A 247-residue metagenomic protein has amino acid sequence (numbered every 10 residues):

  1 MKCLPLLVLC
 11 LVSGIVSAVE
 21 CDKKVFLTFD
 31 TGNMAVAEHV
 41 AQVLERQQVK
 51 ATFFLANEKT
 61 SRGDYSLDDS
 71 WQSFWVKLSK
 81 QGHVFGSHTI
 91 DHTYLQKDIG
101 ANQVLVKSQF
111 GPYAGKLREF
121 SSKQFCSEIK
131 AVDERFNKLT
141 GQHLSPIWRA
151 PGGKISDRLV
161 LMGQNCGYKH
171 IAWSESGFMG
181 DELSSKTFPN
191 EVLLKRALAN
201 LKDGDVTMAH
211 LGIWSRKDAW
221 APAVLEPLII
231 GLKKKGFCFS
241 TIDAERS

Functional and structural regions predicted by a protein language model:
M1-L9: Sec-dependent signal peptide recognition, specifically the positively charged N-region followed immediately by
S13-I15: N-terminal signal peptide c-region/cleavage motif recognized by signal peptidases
V19, Q47, A51, T60-S61 (+1 more regions): C-terminal domain-boundary segment and adjacent tail
V19-L105, F110-Y113, E128-P146: Active-site beta->alpha N-cap acidic-glycine motif
F29-G32, F54-E58, H88-H92, A150-G153 (+3 more regions): Active-site-proximal beta-strand/loop segments in catalytic clefts of secreted hydrolases
V36-E38, S61-D64, T93-D98, I155-L159 (+2 more regions): Extracytoplasmic/secreted cell-surface and envelope-processing proteins
L67-S73, P189-L193, A221-L225: Charged helix-capping and loop-helix junction motifs
K154, L159-N200, G236-R246: His/Asp/Glu-enriched short active-site or ligand-binding loop at hydrolase and phosphoryl-transfer sites
